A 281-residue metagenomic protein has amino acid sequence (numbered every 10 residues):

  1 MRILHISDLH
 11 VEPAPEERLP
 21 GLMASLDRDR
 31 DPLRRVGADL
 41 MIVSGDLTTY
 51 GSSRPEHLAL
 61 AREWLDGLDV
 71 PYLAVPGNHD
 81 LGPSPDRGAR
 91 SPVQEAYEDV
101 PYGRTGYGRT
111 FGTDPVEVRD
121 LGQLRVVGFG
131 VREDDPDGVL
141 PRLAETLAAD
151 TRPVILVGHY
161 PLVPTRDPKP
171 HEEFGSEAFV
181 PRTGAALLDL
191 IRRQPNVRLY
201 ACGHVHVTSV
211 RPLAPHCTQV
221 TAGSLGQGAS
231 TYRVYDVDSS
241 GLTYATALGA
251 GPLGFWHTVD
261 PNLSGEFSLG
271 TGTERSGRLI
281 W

Functional and structural regions predicted by a protein language model:
M1-L58, A148-A149: N-terminal active-site segment of His-dependent metallophosphoesterases
M1-P13, Q123-R132, I155-V157, C217-S224 (+1 more regions): Active-site-proximal beta-strand elements of phosphoester/diester hydrolases
D8, M41, D46, A61 (+6 more regions): Divalent metal-coordination and catalytic microenvironments
E12-P15, T49-S53, A74-D86, P115-E117 (+4 more regions): Active-site environment of divalent metal-dependent phosphoester hydrolases
A14-L22, R54, S84-E98, D167-F179: Short, flexible/disordered intra-domain loops and linkers
D29-M41, R125-V127, D134-T218, S268-W281: His/acidic metal-ligating clusters that form di-metal
E56-A148, P215-T218, V234: Extended active-site neighborhood of metal-dependent phosphoesterases/phosphodiesterases
T208-W281: Binuclear metal-dependent phosphoesterase catalytic core
